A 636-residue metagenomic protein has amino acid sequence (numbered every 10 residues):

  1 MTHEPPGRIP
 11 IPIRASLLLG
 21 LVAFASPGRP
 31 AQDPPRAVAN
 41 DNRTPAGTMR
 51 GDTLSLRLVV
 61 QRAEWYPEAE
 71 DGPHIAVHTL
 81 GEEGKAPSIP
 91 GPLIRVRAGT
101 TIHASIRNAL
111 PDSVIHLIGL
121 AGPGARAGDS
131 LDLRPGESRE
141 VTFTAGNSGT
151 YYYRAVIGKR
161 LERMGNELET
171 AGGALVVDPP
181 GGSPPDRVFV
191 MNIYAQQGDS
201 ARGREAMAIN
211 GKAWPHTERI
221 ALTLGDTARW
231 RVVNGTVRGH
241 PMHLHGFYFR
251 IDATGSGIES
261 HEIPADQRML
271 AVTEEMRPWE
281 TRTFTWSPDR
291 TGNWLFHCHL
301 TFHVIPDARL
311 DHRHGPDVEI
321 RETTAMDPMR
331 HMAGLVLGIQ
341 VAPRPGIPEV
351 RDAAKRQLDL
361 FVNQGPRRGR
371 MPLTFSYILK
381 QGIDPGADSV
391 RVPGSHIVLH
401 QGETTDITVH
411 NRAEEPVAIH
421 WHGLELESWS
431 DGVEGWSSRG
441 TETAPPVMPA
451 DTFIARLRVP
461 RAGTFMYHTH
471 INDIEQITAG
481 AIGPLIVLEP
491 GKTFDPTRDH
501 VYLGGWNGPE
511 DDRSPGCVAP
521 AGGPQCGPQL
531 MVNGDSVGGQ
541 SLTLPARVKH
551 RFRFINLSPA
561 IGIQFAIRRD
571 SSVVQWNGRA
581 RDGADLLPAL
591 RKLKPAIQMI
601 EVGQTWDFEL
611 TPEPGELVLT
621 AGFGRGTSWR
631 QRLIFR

Functional and structural regions predicted by a protein language model:
M1-I11: N-terminal secretory signal peptides that target proteins for export/translocation
P10-L18: Sec-dependent signal peptide recognition, specifically the positively charged N-region followed immediately by
L21-D33: Bacterial Sec-dependent signal peptides at the C-terminal "C-region" and cleavage site
Q32-P35, N40-R50, G165-G198, S256 (+6 more regions): Extracytoplasmic/periplasmic copper-protein system
T44-G47, P90-R95, H216-A221, P393-V398 (+1 more regions): Short beta-strand segments of immunoglobulin-like
L56-V176, W230, R238-R277, L295-E319 (+5 more regions): Histidine- and aromatic-enriched segments that form or immediately flank copper-ligand environments
T79-L80, R187-T223, V362-P366, M371-D388 (+2 more regions): Acidic-aromatic/histidine active-site loop/patch
V141-N147, F284-D289, A455-P460, Q604 (+1 more regions): Short, hydrophobic beta-strand segments
